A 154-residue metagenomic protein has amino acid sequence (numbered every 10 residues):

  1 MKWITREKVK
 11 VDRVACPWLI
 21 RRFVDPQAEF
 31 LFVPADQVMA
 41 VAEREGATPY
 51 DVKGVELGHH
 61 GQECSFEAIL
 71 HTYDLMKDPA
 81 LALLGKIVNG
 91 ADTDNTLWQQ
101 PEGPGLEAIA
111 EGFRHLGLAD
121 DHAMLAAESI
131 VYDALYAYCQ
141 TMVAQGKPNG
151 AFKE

Functional and structural regions predicted by a protein language model:
K2-R6, R13-A80: Conserved, aromatic- and glycine-enriched, well-ordered alpha/beta core segments that occur as contiguous structural
T5-D12, Q100, A123-M124: Structural motif
H71-E154: A charged, amphipathic interaction segment
